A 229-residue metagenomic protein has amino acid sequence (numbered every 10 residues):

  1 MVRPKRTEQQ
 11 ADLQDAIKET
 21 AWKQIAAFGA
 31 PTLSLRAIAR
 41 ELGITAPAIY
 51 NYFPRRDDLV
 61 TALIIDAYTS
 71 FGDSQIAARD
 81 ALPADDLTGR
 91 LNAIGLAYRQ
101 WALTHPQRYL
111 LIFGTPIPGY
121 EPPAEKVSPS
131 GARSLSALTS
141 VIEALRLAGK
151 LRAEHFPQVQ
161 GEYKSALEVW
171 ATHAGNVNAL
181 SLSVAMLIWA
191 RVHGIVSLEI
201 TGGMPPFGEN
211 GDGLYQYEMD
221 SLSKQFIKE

Functional and structural regions predicted by a protein language model:
M1-D12: N-terminal intrinsically disordered/low-complexity leader segments
A16, Q24, F28-D58, A62: Helix-turn-helix
A16-K23, E41, D58-A78, A93-A97 (+4 more regions): Alpha-helical structural segments
Q75-P83, P116, E199-G203, E229: Secondary-structure edge/capping motif, primarily at the C-terminal ends of alpha-helices and the immediately following
A78-R108, P129-A137, Q158: Hydrophobic alpha-helical connector segments
F113-Y120: Short linear capping/connector segments at secondary-structure termini
A124-E125: Divalent-cation-assisted or electrostatically stabilized phosphate/pyrophosphate-binding catalytic cores
S136-E229: C-terminal peripheral helix-coil segments that are non-catalytic and often amphipathic
